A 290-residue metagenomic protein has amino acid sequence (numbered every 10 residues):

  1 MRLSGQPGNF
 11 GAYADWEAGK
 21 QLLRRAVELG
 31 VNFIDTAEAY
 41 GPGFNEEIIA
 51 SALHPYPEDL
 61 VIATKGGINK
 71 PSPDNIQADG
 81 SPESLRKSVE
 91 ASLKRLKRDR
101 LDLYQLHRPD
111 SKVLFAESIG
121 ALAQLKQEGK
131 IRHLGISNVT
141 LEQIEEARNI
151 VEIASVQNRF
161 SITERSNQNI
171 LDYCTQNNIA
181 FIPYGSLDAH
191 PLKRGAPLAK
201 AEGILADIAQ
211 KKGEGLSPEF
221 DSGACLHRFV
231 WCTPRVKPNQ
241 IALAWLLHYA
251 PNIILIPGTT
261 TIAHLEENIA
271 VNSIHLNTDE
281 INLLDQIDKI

Functional and structural regions predicted by a protein language model:
M1-G11, A63-I76, R100, Q105: N-terminal small/glycine-rich loop or linker at the start of catalytic domains across soluble metabolic enzymes
M1-L60, K289: N-terminal binding-site loop/beta-alpha segment at the start of enzyme catalytic domains that lines or forms
F10-A18, F44, I48, I76-S84 (+3 more regions): Alpha-helix N-cap and loop-to-helix initiation/capping positions
A12-A26, G80-L96, T140-E146: Short, acidic/polar
E28, A50-V61, L93-K97, R148-I150 (+1 more regions): Acidic (Asp/Glu)-rich catalytic clusters
I34, L101, L134: Glycine-centered flexible beta-alpha turn that most often forms the glycine-rich phosphate-binding loop
L93-K112: Active-site groove signature of glycoside hydrolases
P109, V113-I290: Beta/alpha (TIM)-barrel catalytic core signal, keyed to glycine-rich beta->alpha loops juxtaposed to Asp/Glu that bind
